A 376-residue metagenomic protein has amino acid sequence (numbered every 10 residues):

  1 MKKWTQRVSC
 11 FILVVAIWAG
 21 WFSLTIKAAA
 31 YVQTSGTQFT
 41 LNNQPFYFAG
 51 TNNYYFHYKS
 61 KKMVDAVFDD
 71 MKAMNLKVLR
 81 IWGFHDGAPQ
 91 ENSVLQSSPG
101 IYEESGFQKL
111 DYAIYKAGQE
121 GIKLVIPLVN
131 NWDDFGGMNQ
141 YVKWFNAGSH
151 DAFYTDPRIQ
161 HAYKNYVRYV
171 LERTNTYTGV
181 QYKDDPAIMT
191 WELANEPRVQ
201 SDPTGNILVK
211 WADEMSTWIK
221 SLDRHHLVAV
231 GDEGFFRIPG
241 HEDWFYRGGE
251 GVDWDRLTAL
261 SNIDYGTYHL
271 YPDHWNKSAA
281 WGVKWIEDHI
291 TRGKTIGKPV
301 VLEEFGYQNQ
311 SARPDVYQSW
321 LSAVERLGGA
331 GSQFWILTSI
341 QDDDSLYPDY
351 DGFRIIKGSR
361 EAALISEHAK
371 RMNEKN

Functional and structural regions predicted by a protein language model:
M1-T5, V64: Structural motif marking the loop-to-transmembrane transition
W4-T25: Sec-dependent N-terminal signal peptides of Gram-positive bacterial secreted proteins and lipoproteins
Y31-Y265, P272-A279, V283-D288, T295-K298 (+4 more regions): Active-site mouth of glycoside hydrolases
L302-E304: Glycine-rich anion-binding loop/nest that anchors nucleotide
N373-N376: A cross-taxonomic marker for long C-terminal extensions/tails that follow the last structured domain
